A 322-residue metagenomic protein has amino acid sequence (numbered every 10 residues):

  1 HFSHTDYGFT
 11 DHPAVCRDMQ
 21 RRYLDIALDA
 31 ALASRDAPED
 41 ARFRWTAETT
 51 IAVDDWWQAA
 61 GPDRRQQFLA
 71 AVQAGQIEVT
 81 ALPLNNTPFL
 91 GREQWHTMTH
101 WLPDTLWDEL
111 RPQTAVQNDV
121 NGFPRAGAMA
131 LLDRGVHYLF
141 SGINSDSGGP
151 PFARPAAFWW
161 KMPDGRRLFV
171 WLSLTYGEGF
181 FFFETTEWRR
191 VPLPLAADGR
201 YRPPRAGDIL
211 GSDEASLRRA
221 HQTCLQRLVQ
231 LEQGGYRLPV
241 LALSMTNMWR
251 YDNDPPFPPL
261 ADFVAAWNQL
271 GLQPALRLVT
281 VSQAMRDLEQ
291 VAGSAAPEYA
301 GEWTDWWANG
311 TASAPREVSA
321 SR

Functional and structural regions predicted by a protein language model:
H1-R322: Catalytic-domain carbohydrate-binding cleft regions of carbohydrate-active enzymes
